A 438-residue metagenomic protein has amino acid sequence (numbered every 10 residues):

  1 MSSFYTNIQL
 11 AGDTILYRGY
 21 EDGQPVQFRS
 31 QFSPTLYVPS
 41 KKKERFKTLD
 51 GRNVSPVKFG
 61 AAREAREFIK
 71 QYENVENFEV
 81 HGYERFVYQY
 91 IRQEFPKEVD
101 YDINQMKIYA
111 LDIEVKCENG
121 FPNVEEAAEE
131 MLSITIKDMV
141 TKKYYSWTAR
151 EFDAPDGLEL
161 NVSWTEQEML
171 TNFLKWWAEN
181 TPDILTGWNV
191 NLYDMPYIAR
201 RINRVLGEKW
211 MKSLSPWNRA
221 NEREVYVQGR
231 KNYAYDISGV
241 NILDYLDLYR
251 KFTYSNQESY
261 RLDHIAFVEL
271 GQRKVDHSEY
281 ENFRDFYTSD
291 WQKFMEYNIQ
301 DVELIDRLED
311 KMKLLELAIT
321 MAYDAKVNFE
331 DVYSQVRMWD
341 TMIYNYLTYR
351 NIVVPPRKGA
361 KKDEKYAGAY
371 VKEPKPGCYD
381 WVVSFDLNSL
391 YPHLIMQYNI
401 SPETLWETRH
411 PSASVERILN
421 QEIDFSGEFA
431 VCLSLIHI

Functional and structural regions predicted by a protein language model:
M1-Y83, R204-D236, G271, H277 (+6 more regions): Non-catalytic nucleic-acid-binding interfaces of large nucleic-acid enzymes and RNP effectors
S3-K47, F95-I184: Conserved RNase H-like, two-metal-ion catalytic cores of nucleic-acid enzymes
N104-E118, R219-Q228, Y235, R350-V353 (+1 more regions): Extended, Lys/Arg-enriched charged tracts that mediate electrostatic binding to polyanionic substrates
E118-F121, Y145-S146, P196, K251-T253 (+7 more regions): Short helix/loop capping segments that flank catalytic or ligand/cofactor-binding pockets
E125-A128, P196-K209, A322-Y323, Q397-T404: Short secondary-structure boundary/capping segments
Y144-W147, D153-L160, W164, M195 (+3 more regions): Active-site-proximal helix-loop-helix substrate-binding element of RNase H-like nuclease domains
E281-P402, E407-R409: Common nucleic-acid-contacting/processivity interface regions adjacent to the catalytic cores of nucleic-acid enzymes
I436-I438: Conserved small/polar residues in nucleotide/adenosyl-binding loops
